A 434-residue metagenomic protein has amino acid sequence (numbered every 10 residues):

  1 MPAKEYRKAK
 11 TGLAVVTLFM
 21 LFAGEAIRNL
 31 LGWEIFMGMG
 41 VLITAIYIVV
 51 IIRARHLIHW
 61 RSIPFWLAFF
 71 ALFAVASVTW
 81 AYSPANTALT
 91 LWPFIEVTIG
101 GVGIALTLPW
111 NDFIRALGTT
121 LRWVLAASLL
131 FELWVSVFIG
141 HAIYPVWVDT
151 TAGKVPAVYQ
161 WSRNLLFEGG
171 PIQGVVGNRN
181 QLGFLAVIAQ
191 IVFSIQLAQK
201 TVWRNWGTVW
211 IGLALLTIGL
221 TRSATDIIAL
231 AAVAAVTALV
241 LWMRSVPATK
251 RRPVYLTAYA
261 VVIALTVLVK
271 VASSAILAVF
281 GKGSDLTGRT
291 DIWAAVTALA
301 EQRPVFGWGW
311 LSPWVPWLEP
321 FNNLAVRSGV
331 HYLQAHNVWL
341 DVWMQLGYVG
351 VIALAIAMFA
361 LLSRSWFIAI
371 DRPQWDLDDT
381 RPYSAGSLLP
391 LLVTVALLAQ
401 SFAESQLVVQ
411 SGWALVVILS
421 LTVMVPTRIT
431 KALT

Functional and structural regions predicted by a protein language model:
M1-A76, D112, P426-T434: Transmembrane signal-anchor hairpin modules in multi-pass inner-membrane enzymes, especially those that act on
Y82-F138: Transmembrane alpha-helical segments and their membrane-water interfaces
N111-L121, V202-T208, S245-A260: Membrane-interfacial entry segments at the cytosolic side of transmembrane helices
G118-L241: Alpha-helical transmembrane segments of multi-pass inner-membrane proteins
L130, W134-I139, T237-S284, A298-Q302 (+1 more regions): A membrane-periplasm/extracellular boundary helix in multi-pass inner-membrane enzymes that assemble envelope glycans
A275-A294, A298, F306-L346, S365-P373: Long extracytoplasmic/lumenal interhelical loops at the membrane interface of multi-pass membrane proteins
L346-V395, A432-L433: Hydrophobic transmembrane alpha-helices and their immediate junctions
P390-T434: Transmembrane alpha-helices of multi-pass inner-membrane enzymes
